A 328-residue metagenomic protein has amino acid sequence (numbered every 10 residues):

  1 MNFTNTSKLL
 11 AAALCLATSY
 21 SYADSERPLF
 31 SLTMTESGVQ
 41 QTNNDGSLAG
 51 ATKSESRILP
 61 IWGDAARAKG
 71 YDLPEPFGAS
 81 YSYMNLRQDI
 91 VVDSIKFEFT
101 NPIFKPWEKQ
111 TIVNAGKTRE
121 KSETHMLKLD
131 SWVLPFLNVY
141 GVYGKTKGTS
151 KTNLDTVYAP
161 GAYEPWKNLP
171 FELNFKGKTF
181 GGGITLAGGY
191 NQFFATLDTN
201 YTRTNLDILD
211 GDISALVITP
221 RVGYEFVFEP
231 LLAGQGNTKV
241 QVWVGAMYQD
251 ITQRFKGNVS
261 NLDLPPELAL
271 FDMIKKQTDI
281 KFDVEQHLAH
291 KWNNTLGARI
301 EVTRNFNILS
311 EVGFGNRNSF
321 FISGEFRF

Functional and structural regions predicted by a protein language model:
M1-R57: Cleavable N-terminal export/targeting peptides
D24-E26, R67-E75, S131-F136, G189-A195 (+2 more regions): Short loop/turn motifs that connect adjacent beta-strands in outer-membrane beta-barrel proteins
G70, Y81, L127-P135, G141 (+4 more regions): Residues on the lipid-exposed face of transmembrane beta-strands in outer-membrane beta-barrel proteins
E75, K121-H125, N174-F180, D212-I218 (+3 more regions): Residues that define the transmembrane beta-barrel architecture of outer-membrane proteins
E75-S82, V139-G141, F193-L197, I218-P220 (+3 more regions): Transmembrane beta-strands of outer-membrane beta-barrel proteins
Y83-D89, Y143-T149, G188-Q192, T199-N205 (+4 more regions): Transmembrane beta-strands of outer-membrane beta-barrel pores
V91-E98, K151-Y158, L206-D212, R254-N261 (+1 more regions): Outer-membrane beta-barrel translocator domains and adjoining extracellular loop/strand segments of Gram-negative
Q241-F328: Outer membrane beta-barrel transmembrane domains
